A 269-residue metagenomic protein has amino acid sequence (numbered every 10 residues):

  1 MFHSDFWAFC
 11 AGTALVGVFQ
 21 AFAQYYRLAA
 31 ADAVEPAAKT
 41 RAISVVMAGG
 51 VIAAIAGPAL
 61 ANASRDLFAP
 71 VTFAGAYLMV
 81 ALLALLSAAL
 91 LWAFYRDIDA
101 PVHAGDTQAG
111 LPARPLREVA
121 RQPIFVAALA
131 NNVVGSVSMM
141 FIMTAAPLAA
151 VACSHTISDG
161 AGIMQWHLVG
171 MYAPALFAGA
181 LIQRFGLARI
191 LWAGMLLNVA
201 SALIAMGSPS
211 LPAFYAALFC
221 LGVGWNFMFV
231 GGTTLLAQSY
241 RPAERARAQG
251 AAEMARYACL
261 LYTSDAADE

Functional and structural regions predicted by a protein language model:
W7-A21, Y215-F227: Hydrophobic core of transmembrane alpha-helices in multi-pass small-molecule transporters, especially MFS/SLC-type
L15-V46: Cytoplasmic helix-loop-helix junction between adjacent transmembrane helices in 12-TM secondary transporters
F22-V34, F227-Y240: Intracellular juxtamembrane helix-capping segments at the cytosolic ends of symmetry-related transmembrane helices
A81-H103: C-terminal membrane-cytosol helix-exit motif in multi-pass small-molecule transporters
D99-A128: Juxtamembrane intracellular "pre-TM" segments in multi-pass secondary transporters
P174-G186: Helix-to-loop junctions at the C-terminal end of transmembrane segments in multipass secondary transporters
I190-L203: Structural signature of the two symmetry-related core transmembrane helices
Y262-E269: Conserved small/polar residues in nucleotide/adenosyl-binding loops
